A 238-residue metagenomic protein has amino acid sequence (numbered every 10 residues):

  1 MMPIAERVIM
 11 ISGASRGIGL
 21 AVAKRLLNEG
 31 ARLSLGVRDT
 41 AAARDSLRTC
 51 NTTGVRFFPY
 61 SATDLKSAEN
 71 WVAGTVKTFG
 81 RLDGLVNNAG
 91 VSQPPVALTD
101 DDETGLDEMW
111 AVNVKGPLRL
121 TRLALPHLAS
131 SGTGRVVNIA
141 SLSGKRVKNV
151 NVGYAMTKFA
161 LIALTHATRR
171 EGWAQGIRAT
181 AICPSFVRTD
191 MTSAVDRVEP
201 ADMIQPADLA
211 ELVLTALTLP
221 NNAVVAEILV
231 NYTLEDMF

Functional and structural regions predicted by a protein language model:
V8, S15-R16: Conserved glycine-rich cofactor-binding loop
E29-S46: Conserved glycine-rich Rossmann-like NAD(P)H-binding loop of the short-chain dehydrogenase/reductase
P59-N70, E103: The beta1-alpha1 cofactor-binding region of Rossmann-like NAD(H)/NADP(H)-dependent oxidoreductases
V96-L98, D102-D107: Substrate-binding pocket helix/loop in short-chain dehydrogenase/reductase
T121, T157: Active-site helix of classical SDR
S141: Residue(s) in the substrate-gating loop at a strand-loop-helix junction that position the organic substrate next
A174, A181-I182, R197-F238: C-terminal helical subdomain
